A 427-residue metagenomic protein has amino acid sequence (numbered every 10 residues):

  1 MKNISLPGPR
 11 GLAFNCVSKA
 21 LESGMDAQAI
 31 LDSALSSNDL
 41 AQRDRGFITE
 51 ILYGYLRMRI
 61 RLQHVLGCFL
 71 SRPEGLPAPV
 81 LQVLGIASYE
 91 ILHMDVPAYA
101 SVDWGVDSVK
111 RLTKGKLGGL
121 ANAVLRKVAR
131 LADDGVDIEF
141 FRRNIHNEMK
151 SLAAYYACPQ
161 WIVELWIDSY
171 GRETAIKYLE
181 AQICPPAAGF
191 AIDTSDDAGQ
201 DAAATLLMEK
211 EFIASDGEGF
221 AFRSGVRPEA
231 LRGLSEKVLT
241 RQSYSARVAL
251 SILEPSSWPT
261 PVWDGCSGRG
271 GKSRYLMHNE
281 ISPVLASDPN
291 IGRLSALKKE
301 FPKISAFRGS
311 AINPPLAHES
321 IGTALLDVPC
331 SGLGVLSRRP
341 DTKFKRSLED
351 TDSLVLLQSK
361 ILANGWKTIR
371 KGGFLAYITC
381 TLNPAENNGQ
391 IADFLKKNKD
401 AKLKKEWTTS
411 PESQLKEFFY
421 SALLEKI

Functional and structural regions predicted by a protein language model:
M1-I427: S-adenosylmethionine
